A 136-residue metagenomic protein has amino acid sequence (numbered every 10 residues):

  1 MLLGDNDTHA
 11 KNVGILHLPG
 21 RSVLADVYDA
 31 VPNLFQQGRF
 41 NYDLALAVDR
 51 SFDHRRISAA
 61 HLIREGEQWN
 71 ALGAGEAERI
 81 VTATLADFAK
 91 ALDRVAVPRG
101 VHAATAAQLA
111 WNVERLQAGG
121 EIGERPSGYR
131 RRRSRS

Functional and structural regions predicted by a protein language model:
M1-A10, G14-S136: Anionic ligand-binding catalytic core segments
